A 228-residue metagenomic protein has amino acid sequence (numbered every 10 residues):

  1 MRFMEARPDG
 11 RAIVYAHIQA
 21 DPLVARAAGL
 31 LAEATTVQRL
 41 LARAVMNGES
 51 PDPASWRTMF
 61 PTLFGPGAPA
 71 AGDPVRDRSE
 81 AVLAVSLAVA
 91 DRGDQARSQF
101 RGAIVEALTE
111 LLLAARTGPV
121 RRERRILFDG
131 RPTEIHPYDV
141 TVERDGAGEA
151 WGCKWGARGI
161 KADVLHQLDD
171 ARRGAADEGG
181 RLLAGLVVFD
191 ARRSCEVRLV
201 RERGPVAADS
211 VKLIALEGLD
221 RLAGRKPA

Functional and structural regions predicted by a protein language model:
M1-A228: Intrinsically disordered, low-complexity Ser/Thr/Pro/Gly-rich regulatory segments
